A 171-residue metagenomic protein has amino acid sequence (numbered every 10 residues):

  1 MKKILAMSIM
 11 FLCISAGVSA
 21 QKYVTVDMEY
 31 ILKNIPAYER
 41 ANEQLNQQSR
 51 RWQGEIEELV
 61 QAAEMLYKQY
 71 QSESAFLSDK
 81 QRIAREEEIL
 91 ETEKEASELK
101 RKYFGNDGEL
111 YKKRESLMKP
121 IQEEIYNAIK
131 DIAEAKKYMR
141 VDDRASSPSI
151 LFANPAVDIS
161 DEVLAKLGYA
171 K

Functional and structural regions predicted by a protein language model:
I4-I14: Sec-dependent N-terminal signal peptides
I14-S15, E39: Hydrophobic alpha-helical membrane context
A16-A20: Sec/Tat signal peptide C-region and signal peptidase I cleavage site
Q21-K171: Amphipathic, charged alpha-helical segments and their helix-to-coil junctions in extracytoplasmic/peripheral assemblies
